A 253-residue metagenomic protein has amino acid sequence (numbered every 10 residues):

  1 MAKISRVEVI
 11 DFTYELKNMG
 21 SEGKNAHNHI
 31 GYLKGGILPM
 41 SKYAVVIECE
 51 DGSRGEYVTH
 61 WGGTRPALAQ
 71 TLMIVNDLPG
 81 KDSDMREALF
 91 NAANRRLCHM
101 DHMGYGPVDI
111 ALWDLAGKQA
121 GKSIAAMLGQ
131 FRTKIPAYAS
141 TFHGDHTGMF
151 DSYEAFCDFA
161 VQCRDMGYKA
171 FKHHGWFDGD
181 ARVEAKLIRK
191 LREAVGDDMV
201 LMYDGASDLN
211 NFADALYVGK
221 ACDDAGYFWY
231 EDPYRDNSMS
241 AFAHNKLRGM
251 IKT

Functional and structural regions predicted by a protein language model:
M1-D51, H60: Structured beta-strand/loop patches that form or line metal/cofactor-binding pockets in enzymes
I4, G52, V108, G121 (+3 more regions): Conserved, mostly hydrophobic/aromatic
E48-A120: Metal- or metallocofactor-binding catalytic centers and their adjacent structured scaffolds across diverse enzyme
K122-A126, F156-Q162: Short, charged beta->alpha transition segments
M127-K134: Flexible hinge/switch segments at interdomain interfaces of large molecular machines
K134-C157, G205-F212: Active-site mouth loops of central-metabolism enzymes
V161-G167, D223: Non-catalytic positions within long, well-ordered alpha-helices that form the structural scaffold/packing of enzyme
G175-T253: Catalytic core of soluble alpha/beta enzymes
